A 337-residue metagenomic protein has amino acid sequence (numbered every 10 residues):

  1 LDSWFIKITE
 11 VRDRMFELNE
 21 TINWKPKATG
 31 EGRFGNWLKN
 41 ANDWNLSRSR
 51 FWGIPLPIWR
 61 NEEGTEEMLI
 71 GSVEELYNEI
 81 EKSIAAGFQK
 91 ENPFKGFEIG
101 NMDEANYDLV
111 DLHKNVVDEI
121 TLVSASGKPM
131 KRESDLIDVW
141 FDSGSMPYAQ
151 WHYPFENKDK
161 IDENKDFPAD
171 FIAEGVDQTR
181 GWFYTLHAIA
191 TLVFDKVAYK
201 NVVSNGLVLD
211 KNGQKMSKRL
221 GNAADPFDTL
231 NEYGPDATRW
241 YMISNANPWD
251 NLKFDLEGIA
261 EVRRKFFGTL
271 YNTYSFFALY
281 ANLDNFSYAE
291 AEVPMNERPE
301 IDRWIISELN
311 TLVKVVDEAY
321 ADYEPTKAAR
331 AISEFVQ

Functional and structural regions predicted by a protein language model:
L1-L283, I305-Q337: Structured secondary-structure scaffolds
N285-I305, L309: Flexible, P/S/T/G-rich "lid" or insertion loops adjacent to the active sites of thioester-utilizing
